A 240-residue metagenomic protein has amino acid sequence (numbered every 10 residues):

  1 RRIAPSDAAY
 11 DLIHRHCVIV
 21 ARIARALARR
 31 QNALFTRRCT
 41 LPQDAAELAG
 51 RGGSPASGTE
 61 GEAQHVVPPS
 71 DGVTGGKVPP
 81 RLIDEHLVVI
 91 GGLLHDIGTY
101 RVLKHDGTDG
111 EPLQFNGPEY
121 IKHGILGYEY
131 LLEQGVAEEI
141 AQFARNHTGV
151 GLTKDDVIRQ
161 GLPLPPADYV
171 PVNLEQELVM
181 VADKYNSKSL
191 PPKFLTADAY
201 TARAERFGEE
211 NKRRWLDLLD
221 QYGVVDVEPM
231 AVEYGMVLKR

Functional and structural regions predicted by a protein language model:
R1-E119: Acidic/His-rich, divalent-metal-binding segments that scaffold phosphate/diphosphate chemistry
R38-A46, R145, I158, L162 (+1 more regions): Residue-level signal for alpha-helical context at structural boundaries
R51-G53, T59, R81-A199: Divalent metal-dependent catalytic cores for phosphoryl transfer on phosphate-bearing substrates
D198-R206: A hydrophobic, small-residue-rich beta->alpha segment in the mid-to-C-terminal subdomain of diverse proteins
F207-R240: Charged phosphate-binding loop/patch that engages nucleotide di/tri-phosphates or the phosphate backbone of nucleic
